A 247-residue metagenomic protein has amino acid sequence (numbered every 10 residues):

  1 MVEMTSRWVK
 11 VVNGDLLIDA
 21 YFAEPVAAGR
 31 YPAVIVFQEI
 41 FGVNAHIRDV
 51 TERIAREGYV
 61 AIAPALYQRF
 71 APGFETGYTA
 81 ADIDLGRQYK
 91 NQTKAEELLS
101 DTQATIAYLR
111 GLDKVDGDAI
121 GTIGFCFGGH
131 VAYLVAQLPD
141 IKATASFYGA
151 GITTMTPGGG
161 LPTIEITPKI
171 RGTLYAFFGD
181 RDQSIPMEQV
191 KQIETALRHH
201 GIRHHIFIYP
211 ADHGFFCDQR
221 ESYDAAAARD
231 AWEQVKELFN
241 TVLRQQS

Functional and structural regions predicted by a protein language model:
M1-S247: N-terminal cap/leader regions of alpha/beta-hydrolase-fold enzymes, predominantly small-molecule hydrolases
